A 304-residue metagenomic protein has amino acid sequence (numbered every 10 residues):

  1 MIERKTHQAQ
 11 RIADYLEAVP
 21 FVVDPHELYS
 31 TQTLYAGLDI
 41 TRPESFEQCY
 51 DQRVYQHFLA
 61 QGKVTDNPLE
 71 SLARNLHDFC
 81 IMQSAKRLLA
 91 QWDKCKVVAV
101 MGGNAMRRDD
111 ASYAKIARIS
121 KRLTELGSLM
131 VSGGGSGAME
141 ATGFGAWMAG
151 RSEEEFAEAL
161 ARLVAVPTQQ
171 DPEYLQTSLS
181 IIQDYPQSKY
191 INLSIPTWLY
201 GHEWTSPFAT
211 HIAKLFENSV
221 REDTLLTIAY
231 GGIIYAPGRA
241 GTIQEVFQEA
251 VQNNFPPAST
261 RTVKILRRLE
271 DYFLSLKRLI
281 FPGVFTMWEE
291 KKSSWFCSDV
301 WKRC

Functional and structural regions predicted by a protein language model:
M1-Q176: Glycine-rich beta-alpha loop segments
I2-K5, G137-G232: Acidic/glycine-enriched connector segments
E3, M101-G103, G133, S194-T197 (+2 more regions): Short beta-strand segments
I12-P20, I116-I119, T210, Q248-N254 (+1 more regions): Short, solvent-exposed amphipathic alpha-helical segments in soluble enzyme and RNA/protein-processing domains
A111, T142-A146, E245-Q248, L276-R278: Short acidic, glycine/serine/threonine-rich loops at helix termini
G127, E154-R162, G231, A236-P237 (+2 more regions): Short, acidic/small-residue loops that bind anionic groups at enzyme active sites
L225-T227, R261-C304: C-terminal functional extensions of proteins
